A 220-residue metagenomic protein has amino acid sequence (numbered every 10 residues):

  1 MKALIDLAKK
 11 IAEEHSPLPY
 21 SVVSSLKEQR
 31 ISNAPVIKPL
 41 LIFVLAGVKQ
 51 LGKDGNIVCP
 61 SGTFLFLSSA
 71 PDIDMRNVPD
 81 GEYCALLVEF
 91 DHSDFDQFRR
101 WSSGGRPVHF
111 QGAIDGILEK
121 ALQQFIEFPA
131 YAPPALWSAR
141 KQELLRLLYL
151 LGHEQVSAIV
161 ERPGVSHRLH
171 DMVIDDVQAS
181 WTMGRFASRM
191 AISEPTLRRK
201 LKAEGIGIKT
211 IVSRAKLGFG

Functional and structural regions predicted by a protein language model:
A3-A12: Short Lys/Arg-enriched alpha/beta "domain-start" segment
A12-R106: N-terminal regulatory/effector-sensing and dimerization cores that precede helix-turn-helix DNA-binding domains
G47, L169-V173, L201, G205 (+1 more regions): Short hydrophobic clusters on alpha-helical segments that form packing/core surfaces in small helical domains
W101-L147, L151, Q155: Amphipathic alpha-helical segments enriched in hydrophobic/aromatic residues interleaved with Lys/Arg
D115-E119, S138, P163, H167 (+2 more regions): Amphipathic alpha-helical repeat elements characteristic of tetratricopeptide repeat
I117-F128, R168-D176, F219: Solvent-exposed, amphipathic alpha-helical segments
A139-R146, H153-R189: Polybasic "coupling" helices that flank or enter modular domains
S180-R214: Basic/polar phosphate-binding segments, predominantly the helix-turn-helix DNA-binding elements of transcriptional
